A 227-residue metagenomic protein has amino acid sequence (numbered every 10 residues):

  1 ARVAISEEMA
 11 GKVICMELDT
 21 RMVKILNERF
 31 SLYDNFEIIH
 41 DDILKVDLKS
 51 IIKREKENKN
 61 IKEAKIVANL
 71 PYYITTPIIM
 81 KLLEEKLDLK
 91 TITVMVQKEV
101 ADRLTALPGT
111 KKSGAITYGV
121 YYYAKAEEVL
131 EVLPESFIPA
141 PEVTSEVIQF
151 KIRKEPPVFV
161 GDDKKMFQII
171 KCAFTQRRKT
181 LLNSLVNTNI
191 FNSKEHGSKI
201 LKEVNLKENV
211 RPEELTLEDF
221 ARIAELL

Functional and structural regions predicted by a protein language model:
A1-Q168, C172: Catalytic cores of RNA-modifying enzymes
E7, N187, L226: Active-site catalytic microenvironments for nucleophilic, acid-base chemistry
L32, I51-E55, I200-E203, A221-L227: SAM-dependent transferase fold signal centered on methyltransferase-like domains, encompassing both Class I
M80, D102, N183, A221-A224: A cross-family signal for key residues in well-ordered alpha-helices that form functional helical elements
E146-I152, V158-H196, V204-K207, L215-E218: An accessory alpha-helical subdomain
N209-L227: C-terminal beta-strand-rich structural cap/linker in extracellular carbohydrate-active enzymes
